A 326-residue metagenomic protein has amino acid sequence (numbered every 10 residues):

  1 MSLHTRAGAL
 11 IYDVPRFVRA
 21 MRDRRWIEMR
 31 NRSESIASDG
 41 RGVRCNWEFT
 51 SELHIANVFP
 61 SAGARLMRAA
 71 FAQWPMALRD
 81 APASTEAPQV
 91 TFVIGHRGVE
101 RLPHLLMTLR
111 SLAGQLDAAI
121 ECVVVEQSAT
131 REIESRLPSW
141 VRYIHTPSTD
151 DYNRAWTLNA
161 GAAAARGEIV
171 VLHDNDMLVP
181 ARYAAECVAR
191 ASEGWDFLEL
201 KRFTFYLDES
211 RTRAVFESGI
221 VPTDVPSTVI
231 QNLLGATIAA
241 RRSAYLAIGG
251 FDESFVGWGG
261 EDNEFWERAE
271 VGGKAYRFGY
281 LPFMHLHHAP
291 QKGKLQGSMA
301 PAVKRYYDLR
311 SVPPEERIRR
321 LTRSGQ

Functional and structural regions predicted by a protein language model:
Y12-R110: N-proximal low-complexity "stem/linker" segments adjacent to membrane-targeting elements
M107-A119: Short, acidic, metal-binding catalytic loop of nucleotide-sugar glycosyltransferases
A118-T130, I144-P147: Short beta-strand/loop segment that forms part of the nucleotide-sugar
S148-A164: Glycine-rich, basic loop-to-helix element that forms the pyrophosphate-binding segment of sugar-nucleotide handling
G167-L178: Short beta-strand-to-loop acidic/aromatic patch adjacent to the donor-nucleotide binding site
P180-E253: Conserved catalytic core of nucleotide-sugar-dependent glycosyltransferases
G257-F265: Acidic donor-binding loop at a coil-to-helix junction in glycosyltransferase catalytic cores that engages
G279-Q296: Active-site donor/metal-binding and catalytic loop motifs of nucleotide-sugar-dependent glycosylation enzymes
